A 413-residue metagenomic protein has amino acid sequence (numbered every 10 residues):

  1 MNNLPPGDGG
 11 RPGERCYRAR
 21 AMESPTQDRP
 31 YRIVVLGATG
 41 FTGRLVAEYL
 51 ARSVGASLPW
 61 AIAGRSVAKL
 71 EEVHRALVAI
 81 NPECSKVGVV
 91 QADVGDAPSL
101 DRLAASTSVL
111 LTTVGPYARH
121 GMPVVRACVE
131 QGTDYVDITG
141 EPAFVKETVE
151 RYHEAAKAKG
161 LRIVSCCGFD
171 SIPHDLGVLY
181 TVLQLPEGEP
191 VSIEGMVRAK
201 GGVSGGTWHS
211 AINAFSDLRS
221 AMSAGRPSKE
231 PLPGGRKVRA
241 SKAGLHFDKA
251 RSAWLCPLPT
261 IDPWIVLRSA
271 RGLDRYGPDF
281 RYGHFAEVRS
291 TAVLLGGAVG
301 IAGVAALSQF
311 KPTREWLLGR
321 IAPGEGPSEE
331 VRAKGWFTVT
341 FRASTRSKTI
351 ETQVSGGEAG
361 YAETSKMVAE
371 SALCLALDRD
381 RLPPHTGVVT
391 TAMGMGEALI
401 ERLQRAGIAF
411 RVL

Functional and structural regions predicted by a protein language model:
N3-P5, G9-G10, R15, S24 (+1 more regions): Short, low-complexity intrinsically disordered segments enriched in A/P/G/S/L with frequent Arg, especially at protein
E23-P25, L183-L413: C-terminal catalytic/substrate-binding lobe primarily of soluble NAD(P)-dependent oxidoreductases
R32, S108-V109, D134, I350: Structural motif
I33-A51: N-terminal Rossmann NAD(P)H-binding glycine-rich loop of SDR-like oxidoreductase domains
G55-K69: Conserved glycine-rich Rossmann-like NAD(P)H-binding loop of the short-chain dehydrogenase/reductase
I80-G95: Rossmann-fold cofactor-recognition segment
Q91-S106, T113-P116: Conserved Rossmann-fold cofactor-binding substructure of NAD(P)-dependent oxidoreductases
P116-G225, I261, R268: Glycine-/Pro-rich loop/turn segments that contact NAD(P) or position catalytic residues in Rossmann-like domains
